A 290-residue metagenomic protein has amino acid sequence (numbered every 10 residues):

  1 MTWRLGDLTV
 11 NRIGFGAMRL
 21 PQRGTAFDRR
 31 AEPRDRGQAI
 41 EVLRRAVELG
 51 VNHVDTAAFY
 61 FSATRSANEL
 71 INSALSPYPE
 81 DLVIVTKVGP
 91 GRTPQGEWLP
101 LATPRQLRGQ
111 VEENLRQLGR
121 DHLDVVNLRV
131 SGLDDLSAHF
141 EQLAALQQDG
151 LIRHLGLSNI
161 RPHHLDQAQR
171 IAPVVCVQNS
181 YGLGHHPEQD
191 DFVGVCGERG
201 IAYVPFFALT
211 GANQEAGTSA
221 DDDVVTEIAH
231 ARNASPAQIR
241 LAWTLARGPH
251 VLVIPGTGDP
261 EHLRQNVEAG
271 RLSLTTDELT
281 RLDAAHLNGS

Functional and structural regions predicted by a protein language model:
M1-L82: N-terminal binding-site loop/beta-alpha segment at the start of enzyme catalytic domains that lines or forms
D7, E48, N72-V83, L115-G119 (+2 more regions): Acidic (Asp/Glu)-rich catalytic clusters
L8-I13, G50-N52, Y78-L82, R120-D124 (+4 more regions): Short, well-ordered coil/turn segments that N-cap beta-strands
Q22-G37, T93-R105, R129: Active-site mouth loops of central-metabolism enzymes
E32-A46, P100-G119, R161-D166: Short, acidic/polar
D81-P94: A short, structured active-site edge motif that brings together acidic residues
L115-L133: Active-site groove signature of glycoside hydrolases
S131-S290: Beta/alpha (TIM)-barrel catalytic core signal, keyed to glycine-rich beta->alpha loops juxtaposed to Asp/Glu that bind
